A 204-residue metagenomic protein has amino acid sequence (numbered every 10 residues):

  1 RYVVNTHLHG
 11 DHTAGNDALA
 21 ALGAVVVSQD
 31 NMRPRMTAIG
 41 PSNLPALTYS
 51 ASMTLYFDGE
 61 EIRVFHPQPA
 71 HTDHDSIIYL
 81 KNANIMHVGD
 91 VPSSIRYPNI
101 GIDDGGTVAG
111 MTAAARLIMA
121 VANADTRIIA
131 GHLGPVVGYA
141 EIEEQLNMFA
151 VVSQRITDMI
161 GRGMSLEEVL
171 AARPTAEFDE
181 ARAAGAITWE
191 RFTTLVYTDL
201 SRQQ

Functional and structural regions predicted by a protein language model:
R1-N5, T126-R127, L166-E168: Surface-exposed patches in mature extracellular/periplasmic domains of secreted proteins
R1-V25: Active-site metal-binding motif and surrounding structural segment of the metallo-beta-lactamase
L8-T13, V26, M32-R35, L55 (+6 more regions): Solvent-exposed loop/turn segments at secondary-structure junctions within structured extracellular/periplasmic domains
A21, D30-E60, Y79: Acidic, metal/ion-coordinating pockets
L44-A46, H66-P69: Short Gly/Pro-enriched turn/cap motifs at secondary-structure boundaries
T54, E61, P67-A70, H74-V151 (+1 more regions): Metallo-beta-lactamase
A120-A122, G134-Q204: Accessory terminal helices/loops
